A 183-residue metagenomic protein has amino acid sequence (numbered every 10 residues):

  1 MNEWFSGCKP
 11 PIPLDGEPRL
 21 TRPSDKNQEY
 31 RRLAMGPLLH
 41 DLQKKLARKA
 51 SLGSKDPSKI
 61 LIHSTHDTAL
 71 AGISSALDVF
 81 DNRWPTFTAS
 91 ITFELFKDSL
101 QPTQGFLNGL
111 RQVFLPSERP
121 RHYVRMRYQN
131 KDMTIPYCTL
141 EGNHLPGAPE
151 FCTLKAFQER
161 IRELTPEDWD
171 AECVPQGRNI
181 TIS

Functional and structural regions predicted by a protein language model:
M1-S183: Non-catalytic terminal regions with compositionally biased, polar/charged low complexity
